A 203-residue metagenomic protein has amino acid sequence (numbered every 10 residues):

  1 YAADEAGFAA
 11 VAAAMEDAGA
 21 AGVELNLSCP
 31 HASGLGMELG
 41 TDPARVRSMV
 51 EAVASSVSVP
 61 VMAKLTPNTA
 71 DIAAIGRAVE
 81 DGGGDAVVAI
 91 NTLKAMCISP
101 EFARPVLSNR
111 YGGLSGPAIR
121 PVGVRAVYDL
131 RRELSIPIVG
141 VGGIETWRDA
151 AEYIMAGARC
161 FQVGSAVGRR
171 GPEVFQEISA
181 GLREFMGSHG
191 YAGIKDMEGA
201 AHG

Functional and structural regions predicted by a protein language model:
A3-V139, E145-V163: Alpha/beta enzyme core
I98-G112, I154, A166-Y191: C-terminal helical cap(s) of enzyme catalytic domains, especially alpha/beta-barrels
R120, A180-G203: Extended, intrinsically disordered, low-complexity segments
V141-G142, R170: Small/polar loops that bind or transfer phosphate-bearing groups
